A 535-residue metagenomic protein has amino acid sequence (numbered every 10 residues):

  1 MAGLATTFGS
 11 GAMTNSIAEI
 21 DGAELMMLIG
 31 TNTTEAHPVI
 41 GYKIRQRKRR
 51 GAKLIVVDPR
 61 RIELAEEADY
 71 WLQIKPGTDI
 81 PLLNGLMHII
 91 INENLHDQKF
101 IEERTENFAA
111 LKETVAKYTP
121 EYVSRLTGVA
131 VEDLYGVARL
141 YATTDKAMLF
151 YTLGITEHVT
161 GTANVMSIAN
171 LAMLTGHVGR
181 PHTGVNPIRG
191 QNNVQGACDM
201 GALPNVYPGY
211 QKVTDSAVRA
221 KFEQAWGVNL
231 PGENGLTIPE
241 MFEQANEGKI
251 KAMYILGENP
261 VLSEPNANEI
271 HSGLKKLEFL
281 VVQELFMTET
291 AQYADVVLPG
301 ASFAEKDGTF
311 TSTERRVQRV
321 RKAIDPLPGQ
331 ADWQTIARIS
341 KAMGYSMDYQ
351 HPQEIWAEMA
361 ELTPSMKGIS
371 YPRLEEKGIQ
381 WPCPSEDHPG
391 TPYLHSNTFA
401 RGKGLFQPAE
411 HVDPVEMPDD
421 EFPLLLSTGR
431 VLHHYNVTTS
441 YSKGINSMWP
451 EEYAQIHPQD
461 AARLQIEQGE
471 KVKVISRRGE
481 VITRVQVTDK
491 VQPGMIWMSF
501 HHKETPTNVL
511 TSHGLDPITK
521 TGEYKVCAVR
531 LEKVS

Functional and structural regions predicted by a protein language model:
M1-N193, K212-L394, L426, S447-V485: Cofactor-pocket helix-loop regions in the catalytic cores of large enzyme subunits
M13, L134-G136, T237-M241, Q407-D413 (+2 more regions): Glycine-rich, charged/polar anion/phosphate-binding loops that engage phosphate groups from diverse ligands
L153-E157, G196, H434-S440: Glycine-rich phosphate/pyrophosphate-binding beta-alpha loops
G201-N205: Surface-exposed loop and adjacent secondary-structure segments within mature catalytic domains
V206, Y210: Acidic, glycine-rich segments within the central catalytic cores of soluble metabolic enzymes that bind/position
V320-R338, Q486-G522: Active-site-adjacent segment of 2-oxoglutarate/Fe(II) JmjC oxygenases
I369-Q455, R463-S512, L531-V534: Long, compositionally biased stretches
D516-S535: Long, low-complexity intrinsically disordered regions
